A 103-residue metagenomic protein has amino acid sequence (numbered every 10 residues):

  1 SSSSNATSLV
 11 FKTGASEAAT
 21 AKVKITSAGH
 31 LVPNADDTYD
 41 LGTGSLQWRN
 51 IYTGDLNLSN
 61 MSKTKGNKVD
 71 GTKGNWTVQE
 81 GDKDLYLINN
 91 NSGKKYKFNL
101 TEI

Functional and structural regions predicted by a protein language model:
S1-Y52, N75-I103: Beta-strand-rich receptor-binding modules of extracellular spikes/adhesins
G54-K73: Extracellular/surface-exposed low-complexity repeats and stalk/linker segments enriched in Gly/Pro and small polar
